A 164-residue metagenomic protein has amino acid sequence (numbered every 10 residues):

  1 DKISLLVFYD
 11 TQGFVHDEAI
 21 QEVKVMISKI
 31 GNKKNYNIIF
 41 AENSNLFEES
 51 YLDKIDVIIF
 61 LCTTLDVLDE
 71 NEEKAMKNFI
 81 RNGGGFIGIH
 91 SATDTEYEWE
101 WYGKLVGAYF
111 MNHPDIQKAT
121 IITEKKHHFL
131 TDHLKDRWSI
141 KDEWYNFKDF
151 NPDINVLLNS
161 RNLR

Functional and structural regions predicted by a protein language model:
D1-I55: Aromatic-Pro/Gly-enriched surface loop or interdomain linker that acts as a lid/target-recognition segment
L5-F8, L52-E96: Short alpha-beta junction capping motif
H16-D17, H90, H113: Histidine-centered active-site/metal-ligand motif
K24, S28, E73-K77, W99: Extracytoplasmic/secreted envelope proteins and their assembly/folding machinery, especially bacterial periplasmic
M26-K34, L61, F79-N82, L105: Structured segments of extracytoplasmic/periplasmic soluble domains in secreted or envelope-associated proteins
I55-I58, G103-G107: Short, hinge-like loop/turn segments at secondary-structure boundaries
D94-V106: Glycine-rich, charge-decorated loop segments at or immediately adjacent to ligand/cofactor-binding or catalytic sites
P114-R164: Catalytic beta-strand/loop cores that center a nucleophilic Ser/Cys/Thr and support acyl-enzyme chemistry
